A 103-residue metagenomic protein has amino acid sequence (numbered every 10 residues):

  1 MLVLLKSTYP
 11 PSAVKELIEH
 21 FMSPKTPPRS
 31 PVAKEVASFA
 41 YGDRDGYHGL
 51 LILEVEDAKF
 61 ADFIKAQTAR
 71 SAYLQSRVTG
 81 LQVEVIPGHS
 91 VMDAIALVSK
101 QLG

Functional and structural regions predicted by a protein language model:
M1-A66, I86-G103: Short S/T/G/P-rich N-terminal loop/turn motif that feeds into the first structured element of a domain
F60-V78: Short cationic/low-complexity microdomains
Y73-H89: Conserved short beta-strand edge segments in small beta-sheet-based binding/regulatory domains
